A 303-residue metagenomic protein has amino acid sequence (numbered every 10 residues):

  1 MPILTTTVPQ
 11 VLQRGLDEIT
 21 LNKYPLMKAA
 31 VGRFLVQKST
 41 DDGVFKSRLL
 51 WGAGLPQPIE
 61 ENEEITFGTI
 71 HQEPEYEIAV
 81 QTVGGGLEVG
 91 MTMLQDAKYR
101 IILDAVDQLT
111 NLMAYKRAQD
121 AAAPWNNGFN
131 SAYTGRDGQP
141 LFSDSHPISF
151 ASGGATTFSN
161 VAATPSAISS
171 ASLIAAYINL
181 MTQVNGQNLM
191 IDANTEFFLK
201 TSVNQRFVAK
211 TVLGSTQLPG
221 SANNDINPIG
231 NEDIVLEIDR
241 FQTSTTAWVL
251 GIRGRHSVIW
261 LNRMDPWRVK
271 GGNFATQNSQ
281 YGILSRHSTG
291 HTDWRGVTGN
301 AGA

Functional and structural regions predicted by a protein language model:
M1-L26: N-terminal alpha-helical "arm" segments
P2-V8, F142-N185, A193-F198, V203-A303: Sequence/fold signature of self-assembling virion shell proteins
Q13, H71, D265-P266: Short alpha-helical segments and helix-capping/turn motifs at coil-helix boundaries
L21-V83: Assembly/oligomerization interface modules of large self-assembling protein complexes
E75, Q187-N188: A generic local secondary-structure boundary/capping motif
V80-Q95, G153-T157, D192-F198: Glycine-rich, often proline-containing surface loops adjacent to acidic residues and nearby aromatics that form
T82, A97-D104, Q108, N194 (+2 more regions): Short, well-structured alpha-helical interface segments that form or flank functional binding sites
T92-M93, A97-D104, N111-N179: Alpha-helical scaffold segments that mediate packing/assembly in large oligomeric complexes
